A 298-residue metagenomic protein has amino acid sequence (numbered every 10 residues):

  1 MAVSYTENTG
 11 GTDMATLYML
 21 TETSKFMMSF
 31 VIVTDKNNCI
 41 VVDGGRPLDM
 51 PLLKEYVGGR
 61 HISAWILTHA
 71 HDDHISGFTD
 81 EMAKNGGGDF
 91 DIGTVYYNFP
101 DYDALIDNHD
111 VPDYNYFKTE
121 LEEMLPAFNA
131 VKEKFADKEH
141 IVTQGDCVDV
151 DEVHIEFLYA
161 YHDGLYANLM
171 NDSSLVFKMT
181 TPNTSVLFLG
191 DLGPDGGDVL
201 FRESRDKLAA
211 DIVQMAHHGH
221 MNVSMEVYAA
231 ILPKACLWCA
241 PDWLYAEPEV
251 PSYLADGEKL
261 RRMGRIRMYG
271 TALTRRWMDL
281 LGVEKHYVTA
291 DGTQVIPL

Functional and structural regions predicted by a protein language model:
M1-H61, E133-K207, D291-L298: Core dinuclear metal-dependent hydrolase active-site scaffold
S4, T9, T94-Y96, P100-E156 (+3 more regions): Binuclear metal-ion centers of metallo-dependent hydrolases, dominated by the metallo-beta-lactamase
S24, D206-K207, A229-I231, D279-L280: A structural signal for short secondary-structure junctions
F26, P47-D49, A70-S76, Y102-L105 (+4 more regions): Active-site environment of divalent metal-dependent phosphoester hydrolases
N37-N38, R46-D103, E203-H220, L232-L237: Active-site metal-binding motif and surrounding structural segment of the metallo-beta-lactamase
D49-L53, H74-F78, D113, F117-V131 (+5 more regions): Stable alpha-helical elements in mature extracytoplasmic
I75-G88, A104-K118, M225-A229, E249-P251: Metal-dependent catalytic neighborhoods of phosphoester/phosphodiester hydrolases
